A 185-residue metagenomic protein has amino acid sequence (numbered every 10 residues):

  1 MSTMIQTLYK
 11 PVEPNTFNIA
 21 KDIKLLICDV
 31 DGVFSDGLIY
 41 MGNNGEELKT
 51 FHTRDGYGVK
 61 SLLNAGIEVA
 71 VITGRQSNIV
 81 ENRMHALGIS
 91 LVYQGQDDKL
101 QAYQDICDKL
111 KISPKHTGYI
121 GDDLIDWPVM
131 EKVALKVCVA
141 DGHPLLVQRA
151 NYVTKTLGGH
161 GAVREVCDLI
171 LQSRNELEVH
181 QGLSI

Functional and structural regions predicted by a protein language model:
M1-C28, E176-I185: Non-catalytic pre-domain segments flanking phosphatase-related domains
T3-I5, K10, E46-K49, Q94-G95: Short, flexible loop segments at the rims of nucleotide/cofactor-binding pockets, characterized by
D22-I39, M130, V163: Asp-based phosphoryl-transfer active-site loop
V30, G74-R75, Q96, A140-H143: Short secondary-structure boundary segments
F34-N64: A positional/architectural concept
L48-K49, H85-L87, L91-V92, L100-I185: Mg2+-dependent phosphoryl-transfer enzymes with acidic/Ser/Thr/Gly-rich catalytic loops
V59-R83, Y93-Q94: Substrate-recognition element of Asp-dependent hydrolases with the DxDx(T/V) motif
N78, D97-A102: Feature captures the catalytic cores and cofactor-binding loops of soluble hydro-lyases/lyases that act on carboxylate
